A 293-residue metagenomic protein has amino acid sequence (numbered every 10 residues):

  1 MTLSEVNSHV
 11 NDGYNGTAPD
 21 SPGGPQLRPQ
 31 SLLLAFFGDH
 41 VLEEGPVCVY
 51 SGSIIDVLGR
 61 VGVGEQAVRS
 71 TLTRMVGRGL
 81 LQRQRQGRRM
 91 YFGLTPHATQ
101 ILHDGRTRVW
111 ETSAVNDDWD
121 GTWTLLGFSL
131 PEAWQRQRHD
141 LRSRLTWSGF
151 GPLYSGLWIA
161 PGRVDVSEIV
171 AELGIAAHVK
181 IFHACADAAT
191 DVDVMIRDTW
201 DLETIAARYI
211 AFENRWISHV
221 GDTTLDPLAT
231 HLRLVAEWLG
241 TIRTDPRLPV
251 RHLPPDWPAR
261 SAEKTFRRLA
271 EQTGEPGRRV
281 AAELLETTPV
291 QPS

Functional and structural regions predicted by a protein language model:
T2-L42: Short alpha-helical segments that sit at the start of domains
E44-V57: Short acidic, hydrophobic short linear motifs in intrinsically disordered regions
T71-G79: Basic amphipathic alpha-helical segments that dock to polyanions
R85-Y91: Short, Lys/Arg-rich nucleic-acid/phosphate-binding segment
T99-W123: Short, amphipathic alpha-helical interaction segments positioned at domain boundaries
W123-L130: Active-site-flanking beta-strand signature of metal-NTP-handling nucleotidyl enzymes and homologous cyclase-like
P131-V220: Mid-protein regulatory/catalytic core that forms ligand/cofactor-binding pockets and protein-protein interaction
V194-S293: C-terminal regulatory/effector modules of DNA-binding transcriptional regulators
